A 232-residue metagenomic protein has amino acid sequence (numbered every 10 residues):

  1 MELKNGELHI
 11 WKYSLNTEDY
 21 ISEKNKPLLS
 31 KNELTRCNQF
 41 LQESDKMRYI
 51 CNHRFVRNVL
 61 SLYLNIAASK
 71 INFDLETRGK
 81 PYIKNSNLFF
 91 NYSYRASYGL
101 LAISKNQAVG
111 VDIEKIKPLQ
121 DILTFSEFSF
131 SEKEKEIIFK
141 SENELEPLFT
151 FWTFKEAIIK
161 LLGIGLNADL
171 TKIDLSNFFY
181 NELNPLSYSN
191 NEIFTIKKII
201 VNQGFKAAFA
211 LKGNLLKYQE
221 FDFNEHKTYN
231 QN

Functional and structural regions predicted by a protein language model:
M1-N232: Core catalytic alpha/beta fold that binds nucleotide/phospho-ligands
